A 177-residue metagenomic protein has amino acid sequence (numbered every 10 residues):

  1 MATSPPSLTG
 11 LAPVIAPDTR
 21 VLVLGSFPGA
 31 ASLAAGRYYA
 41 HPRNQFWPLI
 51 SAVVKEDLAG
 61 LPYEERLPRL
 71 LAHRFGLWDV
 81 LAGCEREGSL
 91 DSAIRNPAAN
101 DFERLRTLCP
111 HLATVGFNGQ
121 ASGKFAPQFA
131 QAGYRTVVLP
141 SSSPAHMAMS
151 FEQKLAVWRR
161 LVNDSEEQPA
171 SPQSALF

Functional and structural regions predicted by a protein language model:
M1-R20, H41-P42, G88-E103, P127-F177: C-terminal capping/extension of enzyme domains
R20-V21, T114: Structural motif
V23-S26: N-terminal nucleotide-binding beta1-loop-alpha1 segment
P28-A31, A82-E85, A121-G123, S142-A145: Short, solvent-exposed loop/turn segments at secondary-structure junctions
A31-A93: Short, surface-exposed acidic-centric catalytic microdomains
P48-A52, R104, L108, R160: Residue-level signal for well-ordered alpha-helical scaffold segments within enzymatic catalytic domains
I50, F125-A126: Hydrophobic packing residues within well-ordered alpha-helices of enzyme cores
A72-K124: Internal catalytic-core helix/loop-beta-alpha segment that presents or stabilizes conserved functional determinants
